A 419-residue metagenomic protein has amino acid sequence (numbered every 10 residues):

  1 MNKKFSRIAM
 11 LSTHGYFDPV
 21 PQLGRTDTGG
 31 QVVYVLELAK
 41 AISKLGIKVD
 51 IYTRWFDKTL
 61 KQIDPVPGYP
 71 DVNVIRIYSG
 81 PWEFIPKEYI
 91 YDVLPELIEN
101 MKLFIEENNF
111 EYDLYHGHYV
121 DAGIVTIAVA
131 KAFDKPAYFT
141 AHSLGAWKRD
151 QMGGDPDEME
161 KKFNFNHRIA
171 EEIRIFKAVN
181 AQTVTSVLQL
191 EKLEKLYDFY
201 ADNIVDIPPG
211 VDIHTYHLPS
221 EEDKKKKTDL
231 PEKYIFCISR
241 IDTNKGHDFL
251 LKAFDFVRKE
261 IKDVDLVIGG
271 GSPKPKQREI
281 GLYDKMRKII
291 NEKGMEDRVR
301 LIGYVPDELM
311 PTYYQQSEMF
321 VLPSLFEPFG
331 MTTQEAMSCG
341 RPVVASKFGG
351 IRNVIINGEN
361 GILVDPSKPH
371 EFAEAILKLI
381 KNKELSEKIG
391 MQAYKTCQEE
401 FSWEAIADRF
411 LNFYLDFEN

Functional and structural regions predicted by a protein language model:
M1-P70: N-terminal subdomain of nucleotide-sugar transferases
L188, G210: Carbohydrate-associated surface elements
D229-K245, L251-F254, V267: Conserved donor-binding/catalytic core segment of Leloir-type glycosyltransferases
E279-V305: Nucleotide-activated donor-binding/catalytic signature segment of Leloir-type glycosyltransferases, i.e., the conserved
V305, T312-S317: Short alpha-helical donor nucleotide-sugar binding micro-motif in glycosyltransferases
L325: Aromatic "clamp/platform" in nucleotide-sugar-dependent glycosyltransferases that forms part of the donor/acceptor
P342-A345, I355: Short hydrophobic beta-strand element within catalytic cores of glycosyltransferases and related nucleotide-activated
N357-G358, I362-P369, K378-K383: Conserved acidic donor-binding segment of nucleotide-sugar-dependent glycosyltransferases
